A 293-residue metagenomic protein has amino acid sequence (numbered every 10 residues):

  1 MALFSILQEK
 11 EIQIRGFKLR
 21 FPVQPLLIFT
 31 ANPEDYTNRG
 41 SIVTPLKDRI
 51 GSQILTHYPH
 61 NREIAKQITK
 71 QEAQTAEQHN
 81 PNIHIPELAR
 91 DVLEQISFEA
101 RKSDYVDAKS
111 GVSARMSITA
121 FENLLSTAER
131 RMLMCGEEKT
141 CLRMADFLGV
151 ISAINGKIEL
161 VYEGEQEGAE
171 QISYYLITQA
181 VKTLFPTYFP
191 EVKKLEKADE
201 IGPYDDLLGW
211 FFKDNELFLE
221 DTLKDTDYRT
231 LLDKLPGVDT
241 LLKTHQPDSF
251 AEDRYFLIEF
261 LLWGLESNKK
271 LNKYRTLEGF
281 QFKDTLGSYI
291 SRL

Functional and structural regions predicted by a protein language model:
M1-P81, N123-C135: Canonical AAA+ ATPase core
G16-Q24, R39, D91-F98, F147 (+1 more regions): Membrane-targeting and insertion segments and their boundary/processing signals
P22, V43, H60-N61, P86 (+3 more regions): Helix N-cap and loop-to-helix transition residues
T30, I54-T56, T69, L93-A100 (+4 more regions): Generic structural hydrophobic/aromatic packing signal, biased to beta-strands
G40, I83, R115, E163 (+1 more regions): Ordered, soluble secondary-structure elements with a strong preference for glycine-centered loop motifs and nearby
T44, R62-Q67, E87, D91 (+4 more regions): Generic alpha-helical secondary structure signal
A65-C141: Conserved AAA+ ATPase small/helical "lid" subdomain
E129-L293: C-terminal engagement/docking regions of AAA+ P-loop ATPases
